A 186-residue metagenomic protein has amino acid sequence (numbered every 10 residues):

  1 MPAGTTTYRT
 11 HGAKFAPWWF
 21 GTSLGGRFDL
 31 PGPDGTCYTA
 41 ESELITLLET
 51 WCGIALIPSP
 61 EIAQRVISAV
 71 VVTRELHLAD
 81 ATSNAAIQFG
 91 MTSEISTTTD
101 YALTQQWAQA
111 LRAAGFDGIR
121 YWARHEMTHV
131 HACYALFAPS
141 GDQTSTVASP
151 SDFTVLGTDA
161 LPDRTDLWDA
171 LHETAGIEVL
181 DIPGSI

Functional and structural regions predicted by a protein language model:
M1-L24, F28-D29, A55-I186: Active-site and NAD+-binding cores of ADP-ribose-processing enzymes
R27-G53, I57: Extended catalytic/binding region for NAD+/ADP-ribose chemistry, centered on the ART fold
